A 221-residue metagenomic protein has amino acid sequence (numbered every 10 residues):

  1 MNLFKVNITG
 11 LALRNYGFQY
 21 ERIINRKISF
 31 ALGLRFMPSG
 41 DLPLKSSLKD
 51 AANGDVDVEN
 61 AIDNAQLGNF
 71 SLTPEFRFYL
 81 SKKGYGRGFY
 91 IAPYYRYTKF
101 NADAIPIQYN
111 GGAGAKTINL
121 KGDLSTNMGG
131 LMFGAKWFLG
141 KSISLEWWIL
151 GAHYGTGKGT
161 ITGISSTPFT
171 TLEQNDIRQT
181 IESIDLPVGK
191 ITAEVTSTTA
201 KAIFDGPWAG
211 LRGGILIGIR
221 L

Functional and structural regions predicted by a protein language model:
M1-Y16, S29-M37: Transmembrane beta-strand segments that form the barrel wall of outer-membrane beta-barrel proteins
T9-L11, R35-M37, Y94-T98, L150-Y154 (+1 more regions): Outer-membrane beta-barrel pore domains and translocons
N15-G17, S71, G130, R212: Transmembrane beta-barrel architecture of outer membranes
R22-E146: Gram-negative (and chloroplast) outer-membrane scaffold detector with strong preference for beta-barrel transmembrane
G40-K49, I105-P106, A152-D176: Internal, charge-rich low-complexity segments
Y95-Y109, K116-K121, G155-P168, A202 (+1 more regions): C-terminal/domain-terminus segments
I164-D205: Flexible glycine-rich, low-complexity coil/linker segments exposed to the extracellular/periplasmic environment
P207-L221: Outer-membrane beta-barrel "beta-signal"
